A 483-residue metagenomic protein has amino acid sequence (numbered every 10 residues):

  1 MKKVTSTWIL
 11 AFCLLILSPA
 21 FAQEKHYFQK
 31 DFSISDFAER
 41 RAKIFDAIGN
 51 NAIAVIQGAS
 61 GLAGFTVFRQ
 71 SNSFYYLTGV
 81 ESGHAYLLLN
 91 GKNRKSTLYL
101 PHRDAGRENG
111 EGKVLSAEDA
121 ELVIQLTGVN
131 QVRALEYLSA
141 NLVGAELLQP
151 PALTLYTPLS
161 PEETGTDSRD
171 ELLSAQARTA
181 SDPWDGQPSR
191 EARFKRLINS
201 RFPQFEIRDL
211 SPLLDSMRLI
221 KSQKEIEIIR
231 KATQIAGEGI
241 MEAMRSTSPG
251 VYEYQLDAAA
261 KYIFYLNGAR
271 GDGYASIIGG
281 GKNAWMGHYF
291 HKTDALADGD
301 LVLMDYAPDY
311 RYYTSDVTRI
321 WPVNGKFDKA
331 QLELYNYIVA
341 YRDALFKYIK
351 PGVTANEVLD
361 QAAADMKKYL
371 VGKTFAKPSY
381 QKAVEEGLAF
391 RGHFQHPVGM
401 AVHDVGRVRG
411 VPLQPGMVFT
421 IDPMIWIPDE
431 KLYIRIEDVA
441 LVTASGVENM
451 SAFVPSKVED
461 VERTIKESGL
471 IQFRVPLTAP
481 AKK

Functional and structural regions predicted by a protein language model:
M1-I9: Bacterial N-terminal signal peptides that target proteins for export
K2, A20-K483: Active-site neighborhoods and metal-handling regions in enzymes and metal-associated proteins
I9-S18: Bacterial N-terminal signal peptides
